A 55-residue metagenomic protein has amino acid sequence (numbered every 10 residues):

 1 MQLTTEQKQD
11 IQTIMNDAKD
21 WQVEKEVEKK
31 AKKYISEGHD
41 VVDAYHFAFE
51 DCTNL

Functional and structural regions predicted by a protein language model:
M1-L55: C-terminal alpha-helical interaction appendages
